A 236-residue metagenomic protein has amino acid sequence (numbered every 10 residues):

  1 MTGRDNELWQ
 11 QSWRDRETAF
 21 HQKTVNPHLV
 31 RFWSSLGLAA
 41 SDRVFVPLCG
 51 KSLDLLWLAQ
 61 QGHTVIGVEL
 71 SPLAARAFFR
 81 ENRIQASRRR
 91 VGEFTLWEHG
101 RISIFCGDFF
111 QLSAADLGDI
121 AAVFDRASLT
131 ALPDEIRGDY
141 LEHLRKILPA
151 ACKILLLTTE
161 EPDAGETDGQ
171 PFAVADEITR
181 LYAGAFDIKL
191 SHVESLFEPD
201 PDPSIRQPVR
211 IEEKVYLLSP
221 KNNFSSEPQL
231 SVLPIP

Functional and structural regions predicted by a protein language model:
T2-S41, K51-L55, G67-I102, C106-D116 (+2 more regions): Class I (Rossmann-like) S-adenosyl-L-methionine-dependent methyltransferase catalytic domain, capturing the SAM-binding
D42, I120-A121: Conserved acidic residues
V46: Class I SAM-dependent methyltransferase core
A59-Q60: Gly/Ala-rich phosphate-binding loop of Rossmann-like dinucleotide-binding domains, activating on the conserved
H63: Conserved acetyl-CoA-binding loop of GNAT-fold acetyltransferases
F124: A conserved beta-strand element that flanks and buttresses the S-adenosyl-L-methionine
A131-H143: A short, conserved alpha-helix within the catalytic core of class I
